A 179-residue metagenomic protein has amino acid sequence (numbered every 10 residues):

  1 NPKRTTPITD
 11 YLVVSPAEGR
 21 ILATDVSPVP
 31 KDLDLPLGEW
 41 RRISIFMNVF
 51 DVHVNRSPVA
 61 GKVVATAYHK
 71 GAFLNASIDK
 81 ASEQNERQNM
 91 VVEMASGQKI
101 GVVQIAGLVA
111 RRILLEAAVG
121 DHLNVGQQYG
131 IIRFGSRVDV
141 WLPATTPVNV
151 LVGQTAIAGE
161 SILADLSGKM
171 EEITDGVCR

Functional and structural regions predicted by a protein language model:
N1-R179: Contiguous, well-folded functional domains in the mature portion of proteins
